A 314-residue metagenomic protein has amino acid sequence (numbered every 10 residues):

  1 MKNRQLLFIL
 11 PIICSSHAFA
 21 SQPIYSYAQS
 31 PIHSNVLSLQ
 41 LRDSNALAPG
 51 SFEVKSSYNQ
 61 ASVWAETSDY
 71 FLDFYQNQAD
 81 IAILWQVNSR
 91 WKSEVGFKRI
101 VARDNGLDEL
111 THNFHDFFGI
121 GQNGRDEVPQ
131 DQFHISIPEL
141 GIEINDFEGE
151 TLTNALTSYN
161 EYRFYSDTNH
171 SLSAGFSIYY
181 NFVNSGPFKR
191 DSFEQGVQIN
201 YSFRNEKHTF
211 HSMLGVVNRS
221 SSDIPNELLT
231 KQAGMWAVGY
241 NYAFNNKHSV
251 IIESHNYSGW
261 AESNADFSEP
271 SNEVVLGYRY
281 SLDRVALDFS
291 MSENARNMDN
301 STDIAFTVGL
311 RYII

Functional and structural regions predicted by a protein language model:
M1-L7: Bacterial N-terminal signal peptides that target proteins for export
R4, D266, S292, T302-A305: Composition- and surface-driven signal marking solvent-exposed, interaction-prone regions in large proteins
F8-S16: Bacterial N-terminal signal peptides
A20-P187, S192-S212, V216-N218, E253-H255 (+5 more regions): Transmembrane beta-barrel domains of Gram-negative outer membranes and organellar outer membranes
A155-T157, M235, D303-T307: Short hydrophobic/aromatic beta-strand or adjacent loop that forms the aromatic wall/cage of a ligand/substrate-binding
F203-N241: Histidine/lysine/aspartate-rich catalytic loop segments that bind and position anionic ligands
A237-W260, R311-I314: Long, low-complexity, intrinsically disordered polar/charged segments
L276-D283, T302-I314: Outer-membrane beta-barrel "beta-signal"
